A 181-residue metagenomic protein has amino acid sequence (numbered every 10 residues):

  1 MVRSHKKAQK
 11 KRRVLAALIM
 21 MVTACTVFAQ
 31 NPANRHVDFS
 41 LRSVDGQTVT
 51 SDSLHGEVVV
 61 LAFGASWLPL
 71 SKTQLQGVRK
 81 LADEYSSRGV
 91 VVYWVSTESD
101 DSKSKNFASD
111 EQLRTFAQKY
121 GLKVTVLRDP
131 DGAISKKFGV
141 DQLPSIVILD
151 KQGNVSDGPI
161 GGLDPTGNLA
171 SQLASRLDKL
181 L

Functional and structural regions predicted by a protein language model:
S4-L15: Bacterial N-terminal signal peptides that target proteins for export
A16-T26: Bacterial N-terminal signal peptides
C25-D52: N-terminal "domain-start" segment that seeds a small globular fold
S51-K72: Short active-site neighborhood of thiol/selenol oxidoreductases, capturing the structured segment around
V60-L61, V92, I146: Hydrophobic beta-strand anchors of alpha/beta hydrolase catalytic cores
K72-K119, P130-K136: Structural microenvironment flanking redox-active thiols in thiol-disulfide oxidoreductases
G121-T125, G139-V147: Structural micro-motif
I148-L181: Thiol-/selenol-based redox modules, centered on thioredoxin-like and closely related oxidoreductase domains
